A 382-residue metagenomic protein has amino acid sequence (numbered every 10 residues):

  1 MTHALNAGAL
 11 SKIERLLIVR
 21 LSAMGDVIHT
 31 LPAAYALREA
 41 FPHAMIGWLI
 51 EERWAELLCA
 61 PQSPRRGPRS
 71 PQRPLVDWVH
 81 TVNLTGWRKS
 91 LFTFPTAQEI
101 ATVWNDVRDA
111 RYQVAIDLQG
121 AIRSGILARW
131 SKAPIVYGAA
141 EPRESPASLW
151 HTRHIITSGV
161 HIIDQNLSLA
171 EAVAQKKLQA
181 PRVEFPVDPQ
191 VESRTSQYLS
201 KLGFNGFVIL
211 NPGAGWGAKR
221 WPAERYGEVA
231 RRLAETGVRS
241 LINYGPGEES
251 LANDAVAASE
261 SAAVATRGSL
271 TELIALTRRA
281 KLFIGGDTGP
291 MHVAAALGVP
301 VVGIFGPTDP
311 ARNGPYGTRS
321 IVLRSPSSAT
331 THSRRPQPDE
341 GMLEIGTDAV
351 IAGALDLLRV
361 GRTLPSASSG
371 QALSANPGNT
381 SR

Functional and structural regions predicted by a protein language model:
M1-A367, A372-R382: Catalytic machinery of carbohydrate-active enzymes, primarily nucleotide-sugar-dependent glycosyltransferases
